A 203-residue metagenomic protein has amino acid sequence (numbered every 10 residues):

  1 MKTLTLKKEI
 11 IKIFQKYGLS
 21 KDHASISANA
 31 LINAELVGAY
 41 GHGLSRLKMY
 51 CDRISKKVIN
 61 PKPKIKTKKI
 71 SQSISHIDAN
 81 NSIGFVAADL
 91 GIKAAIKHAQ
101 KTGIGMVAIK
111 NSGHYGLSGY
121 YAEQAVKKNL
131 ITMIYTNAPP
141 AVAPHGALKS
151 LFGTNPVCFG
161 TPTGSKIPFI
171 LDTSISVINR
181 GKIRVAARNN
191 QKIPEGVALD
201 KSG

Functional and structural regions predicted by a protein language model:
M1-L6, I59-K62, G196-G203: Histone-fold modules and their flanking histone-like tails across chromatin and transcription assemblies
M1-Y17: Generic N-terminal amphipathic, Lys/Arg-enriched alpha-helix
K21-I32: Short, well-structured alpha-helical segments
D22, L36-L47: N-terminal amphipathic, basic helical "cap/leader" segment at the start of enzyme domains
G43-I96: Active-site cofactor/substrate anionic-group-binding motifs, chiefly glycine- and Lys/Arg-rich phosphate-binding loops
S75-G164: A generic, well-ordered mixed alpha/beta core segment in the N-terminal half of proteins
V142-G203: Phosphate/diphosphate-binding glycine-rich loops and adjacent basic-rich segments that engage nucleotide
